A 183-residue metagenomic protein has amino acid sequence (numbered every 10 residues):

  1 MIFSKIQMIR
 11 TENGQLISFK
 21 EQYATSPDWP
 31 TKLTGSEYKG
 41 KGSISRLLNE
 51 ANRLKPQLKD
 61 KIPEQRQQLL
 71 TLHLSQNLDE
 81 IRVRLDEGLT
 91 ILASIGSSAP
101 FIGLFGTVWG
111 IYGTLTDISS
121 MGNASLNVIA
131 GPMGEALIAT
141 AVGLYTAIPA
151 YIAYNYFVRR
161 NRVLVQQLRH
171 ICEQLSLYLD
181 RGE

Functional and structural regions predicted by a protein language model:
M1-M8, G110, Y145-P149, A153-Y156 (+1 more regions): Hydrophobic alpha-helical membrane-associated segments
R10-F105, G113-N123, I152-E183: Predominantly long cytosolic amphipathic alpha-helical stalk/bundle segments
L89-A93, M133, T140: Short hydrophobic "helix-edge" motifs at membrane interfaces and signal-peptide entry regions
L104-I138, L144: Helix-loop-helix
